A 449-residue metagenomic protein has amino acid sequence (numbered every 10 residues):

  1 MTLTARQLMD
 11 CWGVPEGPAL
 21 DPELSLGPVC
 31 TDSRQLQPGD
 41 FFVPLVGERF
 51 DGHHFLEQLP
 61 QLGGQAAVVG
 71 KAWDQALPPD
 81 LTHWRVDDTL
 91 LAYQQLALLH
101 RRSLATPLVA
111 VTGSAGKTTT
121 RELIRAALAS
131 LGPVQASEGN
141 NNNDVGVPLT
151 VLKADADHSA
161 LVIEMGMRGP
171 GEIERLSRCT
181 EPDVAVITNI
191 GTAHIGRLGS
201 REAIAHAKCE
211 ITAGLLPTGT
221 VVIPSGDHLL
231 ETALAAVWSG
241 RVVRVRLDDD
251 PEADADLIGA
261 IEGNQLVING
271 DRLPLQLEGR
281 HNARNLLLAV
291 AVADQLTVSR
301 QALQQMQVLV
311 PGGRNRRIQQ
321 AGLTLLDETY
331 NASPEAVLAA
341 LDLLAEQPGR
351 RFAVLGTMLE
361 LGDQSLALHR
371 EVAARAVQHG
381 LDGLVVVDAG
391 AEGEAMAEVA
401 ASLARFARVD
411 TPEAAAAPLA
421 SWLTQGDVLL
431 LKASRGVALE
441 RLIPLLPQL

Functional and structural regions predicted by a protein language model:
M1-Q95, L99, A345-G349, A374-R375 (+2 more regions): N-terminal leader/targeting and accessory segments in enzymes
M9-W12, A92-S225, L229-W238, L445-Q448: Phosphate-binding loop of NTP-binding sites
P15, W73-P78, V184-T324, G349 (+3 more regions): Acidic, Mg2+-coordinating active-site environments of NTP-dependent enzymes
G47-F50, P311, T329-L403: Active-site beta-alpha connecting loops in nucleotide-dependent enzymes
H83-D88, R405-A415: Short acidic-hydrophobic, aromatic-tinged amphipathic segments that line or gate anion-handling sites
V111, G312-R316, G436, E440-L442: ATP-dependent carboxylate/acyl-activation modules
R178, A415-W422: Short amphipathic alpha-helix with an adjacent loop that forms part of the alpha/beta core around
R408, G426-P447: Peripheral docking tails and interdomain loops at the edges of cofactor- or intermediate-handling domains
